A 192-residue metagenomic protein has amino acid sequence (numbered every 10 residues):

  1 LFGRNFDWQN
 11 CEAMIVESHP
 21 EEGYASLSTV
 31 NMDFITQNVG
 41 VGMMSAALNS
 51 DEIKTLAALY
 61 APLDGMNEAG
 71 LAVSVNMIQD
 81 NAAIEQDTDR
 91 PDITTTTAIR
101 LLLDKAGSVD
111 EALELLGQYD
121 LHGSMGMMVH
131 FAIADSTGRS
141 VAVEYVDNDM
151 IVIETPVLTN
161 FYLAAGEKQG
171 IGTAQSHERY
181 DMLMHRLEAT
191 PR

Functional and structural regions predicted by a protein language model:
L1-L59, D64-G65, A69, S74-D104 (+3 more regions): C-terminal, well-structured catalytic/ligand-binding subdomain of enzymes
V109-D120, R192: Short, well-structured alpha-helical segments that form the helix of a local strand-helix-strand
